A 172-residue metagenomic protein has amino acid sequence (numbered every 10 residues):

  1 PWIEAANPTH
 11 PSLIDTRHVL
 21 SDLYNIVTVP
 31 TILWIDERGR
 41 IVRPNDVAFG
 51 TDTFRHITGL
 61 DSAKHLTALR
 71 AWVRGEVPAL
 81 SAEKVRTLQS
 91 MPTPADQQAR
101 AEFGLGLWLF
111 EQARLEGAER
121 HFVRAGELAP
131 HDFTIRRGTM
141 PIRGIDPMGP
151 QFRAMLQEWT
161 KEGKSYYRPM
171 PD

Functional and structural regions predicted by a protein language model:
W2-V29, L33-I35: Short, internal strand/loop/helix patches that form the active-site neighborhood or redox-interaction surface
D36-R114, R143: Thiol-/selenol-based redox modules, centered on thioredoxin-like and closely related oxidoreductase domains
D96, L128-P130: Short coil turns that delineate tetratricopeptide repeat
A99, F133-T134: Helix-start (N-cap) detector for alpha-helical repeat units in TPR-like alpha-solenoids, especially tetratricopeptide
I142-M170: Alpha-helical linker/edge segments of TPR/alpha-solenoid repeat scaffolds and analogous pre-/post-domain helices
